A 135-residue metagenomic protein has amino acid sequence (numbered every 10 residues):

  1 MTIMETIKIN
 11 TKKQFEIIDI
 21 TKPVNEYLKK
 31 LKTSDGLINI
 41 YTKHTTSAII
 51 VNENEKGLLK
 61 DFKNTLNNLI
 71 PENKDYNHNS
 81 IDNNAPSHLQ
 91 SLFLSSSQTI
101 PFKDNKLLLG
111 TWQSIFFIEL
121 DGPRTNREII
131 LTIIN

Functional and structural regions predicted by a protein language model:
M1-N135: Active-site histidine-anchored catalytic micro-motif
